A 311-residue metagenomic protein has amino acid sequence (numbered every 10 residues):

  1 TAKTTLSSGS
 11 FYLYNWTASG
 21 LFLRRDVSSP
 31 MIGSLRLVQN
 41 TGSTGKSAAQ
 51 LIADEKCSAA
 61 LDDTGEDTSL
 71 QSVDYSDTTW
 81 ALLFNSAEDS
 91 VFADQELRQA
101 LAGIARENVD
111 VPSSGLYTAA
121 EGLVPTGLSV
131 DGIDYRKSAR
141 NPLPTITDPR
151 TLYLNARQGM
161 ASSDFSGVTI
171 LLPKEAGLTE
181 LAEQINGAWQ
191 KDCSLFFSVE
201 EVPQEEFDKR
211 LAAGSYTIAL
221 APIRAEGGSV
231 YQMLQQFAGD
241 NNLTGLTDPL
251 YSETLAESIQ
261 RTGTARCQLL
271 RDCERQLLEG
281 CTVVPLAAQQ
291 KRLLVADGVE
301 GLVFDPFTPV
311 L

Functional and structural regions predicted by a protein language model:
T1-I32, L37-Q39: Gly/Pro-rich hinge or "lid" segments in bacterial periplasmic/extracellular proteins
A18, L154-P222: Ligand/substrate-recognition segments at binding pockets and active sites
D26-E66: Ligand-site clamp/hinge motif
D54, T78-T126, S166-A176, G263-C281: Alpha-helical secondary-structure segments
T64-T78, A213-S215, S229-N242, A296-E300: Ligand-binding "clamshell"
G115-G159, G177-T179: Structural transition elements
F196-F207, Q232-D297: Extracytoplasmic/peripheral linker and loop segments enriched in polar/acidic and small residues with frequent Thr/Pro
V295-L311: Long beta-strand-rich cores associated with HINT superfamily self-processing modules
